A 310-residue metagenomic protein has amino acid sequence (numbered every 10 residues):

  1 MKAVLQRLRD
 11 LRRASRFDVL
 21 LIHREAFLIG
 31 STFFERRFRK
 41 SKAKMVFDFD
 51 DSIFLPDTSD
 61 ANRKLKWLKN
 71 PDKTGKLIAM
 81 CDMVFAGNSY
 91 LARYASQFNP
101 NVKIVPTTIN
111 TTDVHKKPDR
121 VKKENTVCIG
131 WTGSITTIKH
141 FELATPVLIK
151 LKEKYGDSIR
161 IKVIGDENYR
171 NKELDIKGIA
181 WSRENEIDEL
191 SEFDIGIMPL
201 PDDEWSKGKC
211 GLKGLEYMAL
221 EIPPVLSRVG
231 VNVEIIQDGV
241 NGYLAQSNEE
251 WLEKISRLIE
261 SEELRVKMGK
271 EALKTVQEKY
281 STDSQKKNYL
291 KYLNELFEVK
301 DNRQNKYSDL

Functional and structural regions predicted by a protein language model:
V4-R16, G30-S41, F47, I53-L55 (+1 more regions): Membrane-proximal helix-turn-helix segments that form the acceptor-binding/catalytic region of lipid-linked
H23-L28: Short His-centered aromatic/hydrophobic patch
Y90, T108: Carbohydrate-associated surface elements
N110-K116, K122-E192: Conserved catalytic-core segment of nucleotide-activated headgroup transferases in glycan assembly
K139, R183-A219, V225-E234: Nucleotide-sugar-dependent
Q237-E249, R257-E263: Conserved acidic donor-binding segment of nucleotide-sugar-dependent glycosyltransferases
R257, L264-K279, Q285-K291: A short, well-ordered alpha-helix in the C-terminal region of glycosyltransferases
T282-L310: C-terminal alpha-helical cap of glycosyltransferases
